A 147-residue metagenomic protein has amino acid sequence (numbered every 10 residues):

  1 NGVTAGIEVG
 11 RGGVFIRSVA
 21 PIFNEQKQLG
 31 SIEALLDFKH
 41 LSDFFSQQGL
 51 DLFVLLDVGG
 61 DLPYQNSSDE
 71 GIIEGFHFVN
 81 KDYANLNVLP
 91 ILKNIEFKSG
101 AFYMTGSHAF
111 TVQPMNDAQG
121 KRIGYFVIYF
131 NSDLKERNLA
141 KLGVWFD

Functional and structural regions predicted by a protein language model:
N1, G59-L62, A118-K121: Short, glycine-anchored, charge-dense loop/turn motifs used at functional sites
N1-S31, A101-Y103: Extracytoplasmic/periplasmic ligand-binding sensor regions of membrane-associated signaling proteins
G2-T4, E96-K98, F110: Short structured motifs
A5-I7, I16, F53-V54, A109-V112 (+1 more regions): Ordered hydrophobic segments in well-structured contexts
R11-V14, L36, H40: Solvent-exposed loop/turn segments at secondary-structure junctions within structured extracellular/periplasmic domains
P21-I22, V54, P114-M115: Hydrophobic beta-strand positions
G30-D37, T111-W145: Short, hydrophobic beta-strand elements of compact beta-sandwich sensory domains
H40-G106, K135-R137, L142: Intrinsic low-complexity, intrinsically disordered coil/linker regions enriched in small/polar and charged residues
